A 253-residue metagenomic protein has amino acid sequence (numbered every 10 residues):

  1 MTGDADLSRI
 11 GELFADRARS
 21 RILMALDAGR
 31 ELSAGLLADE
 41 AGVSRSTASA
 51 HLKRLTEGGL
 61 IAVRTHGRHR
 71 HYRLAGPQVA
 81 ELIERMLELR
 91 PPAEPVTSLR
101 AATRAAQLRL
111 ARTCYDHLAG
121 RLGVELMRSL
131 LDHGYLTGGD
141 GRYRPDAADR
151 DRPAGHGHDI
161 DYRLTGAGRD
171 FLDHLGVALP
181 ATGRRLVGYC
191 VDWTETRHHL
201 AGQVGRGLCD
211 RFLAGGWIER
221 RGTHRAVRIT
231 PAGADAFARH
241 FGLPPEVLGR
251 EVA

Functional and structural regions predicted by a protein language model:
T2, A28, E81-G141, H174-L208 (+2 more regions): Amphipathic alpha-helical dimerization/coiled-coil segments that flank or bridge DNA-binding/regulatory modules
A5-S44, R70-Y72, T113: N-terminal helix-turn-helix DNA-binding core of bacterial DNA-binding proteins
L13-R19, G76-P77, L108, G120: Short helix-coil-helix linker/hinge
D16-L23, S49, A80, V124: Short alpha-helical elements of helix-turn-helix
A34-I61: Canonical helix-turn-helix DNA-binding module
T56-H66, R73, G139-D140, R221-G222: Beta-hairpin "wing" of winged helix-turn-helix
H66-R90, L164-G168, G233: Basic, amphipathic "hinge/linker" alpha-helix immediately C-terminal to the N-terminal HTH DNA-binding motif
R68-L74, R144-D151, D161-L164, R225-T230: Minor-groove-contacting beta-hairpin "wing" of winged helix-turn-helix DNA-binding domains
